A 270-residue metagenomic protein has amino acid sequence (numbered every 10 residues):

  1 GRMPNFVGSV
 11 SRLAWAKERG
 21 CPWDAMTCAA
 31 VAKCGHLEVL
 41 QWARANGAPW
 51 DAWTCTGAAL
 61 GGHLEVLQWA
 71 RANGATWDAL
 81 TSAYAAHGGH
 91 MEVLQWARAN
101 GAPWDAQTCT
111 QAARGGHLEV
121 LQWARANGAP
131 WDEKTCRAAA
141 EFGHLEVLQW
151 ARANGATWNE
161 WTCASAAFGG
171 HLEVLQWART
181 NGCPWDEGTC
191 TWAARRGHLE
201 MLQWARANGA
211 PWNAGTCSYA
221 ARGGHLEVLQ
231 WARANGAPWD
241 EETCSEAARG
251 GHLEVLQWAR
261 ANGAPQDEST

Functional and structural regions predicted by a protein language model:
G1-T270: Ankyrin repeat (ANK) tandem alpha-helical domains that serve as protein-protein interaction scaffolds, prominent
